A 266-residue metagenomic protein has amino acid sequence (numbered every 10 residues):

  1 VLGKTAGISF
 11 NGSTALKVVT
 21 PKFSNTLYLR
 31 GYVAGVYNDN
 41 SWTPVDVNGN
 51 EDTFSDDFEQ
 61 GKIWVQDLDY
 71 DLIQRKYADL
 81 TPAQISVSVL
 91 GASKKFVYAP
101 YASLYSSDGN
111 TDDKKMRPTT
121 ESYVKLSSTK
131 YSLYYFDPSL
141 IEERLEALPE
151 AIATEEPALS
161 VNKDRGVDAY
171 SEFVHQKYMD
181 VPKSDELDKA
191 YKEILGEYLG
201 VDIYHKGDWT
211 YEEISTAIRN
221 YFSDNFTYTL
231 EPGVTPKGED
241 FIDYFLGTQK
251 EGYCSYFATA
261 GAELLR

Functional and structural regions predicted by a protein language model:
V1-R266: Helix-boundary/low-complexity linker signature
